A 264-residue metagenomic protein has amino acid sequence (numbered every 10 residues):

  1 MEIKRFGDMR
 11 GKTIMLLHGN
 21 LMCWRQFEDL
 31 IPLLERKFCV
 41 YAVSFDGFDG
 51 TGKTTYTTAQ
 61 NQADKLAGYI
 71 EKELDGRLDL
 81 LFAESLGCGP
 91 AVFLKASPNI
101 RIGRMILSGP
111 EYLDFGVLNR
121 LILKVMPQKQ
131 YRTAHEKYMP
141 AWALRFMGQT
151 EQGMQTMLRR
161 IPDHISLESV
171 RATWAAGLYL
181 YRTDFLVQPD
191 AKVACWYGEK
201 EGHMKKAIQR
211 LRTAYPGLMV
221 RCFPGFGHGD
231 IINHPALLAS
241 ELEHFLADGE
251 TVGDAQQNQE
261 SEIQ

Functional and structural regions predicted by a protein language model:
F6-G52: Conserved HGGG/HGGXW glycine-rich cap/lid loop of the alpha/beta-hydrolase fold
Y41-L80, S240: Active-site loop/oxyanion-hole signature of alpha/beta-hydrolase fold enzymes
F82-G87, A91: Gly/Ala-rich beta-loop-alpha elbow adjacent to hydrolase catalytic centers
A96, I102-T133: Flexible "cap/lid" loop of the alpha/beta hydrolase fold
V117, T133-V187: Conserved alpha/beta-hydrolase catalytic His-Asp/Glu region
P189, C195-Y197: Short beta-strand/loop motif that positions the catalytic acidic residue of the alpha/beta-hydrolase fold
E199-M204, G229: Acidic catalytic loop of the alpha/beta-hydrolase fold
F223-L237: Catalytic histidine-centered segment of alpha/beta-hydrolase-like enzymes
